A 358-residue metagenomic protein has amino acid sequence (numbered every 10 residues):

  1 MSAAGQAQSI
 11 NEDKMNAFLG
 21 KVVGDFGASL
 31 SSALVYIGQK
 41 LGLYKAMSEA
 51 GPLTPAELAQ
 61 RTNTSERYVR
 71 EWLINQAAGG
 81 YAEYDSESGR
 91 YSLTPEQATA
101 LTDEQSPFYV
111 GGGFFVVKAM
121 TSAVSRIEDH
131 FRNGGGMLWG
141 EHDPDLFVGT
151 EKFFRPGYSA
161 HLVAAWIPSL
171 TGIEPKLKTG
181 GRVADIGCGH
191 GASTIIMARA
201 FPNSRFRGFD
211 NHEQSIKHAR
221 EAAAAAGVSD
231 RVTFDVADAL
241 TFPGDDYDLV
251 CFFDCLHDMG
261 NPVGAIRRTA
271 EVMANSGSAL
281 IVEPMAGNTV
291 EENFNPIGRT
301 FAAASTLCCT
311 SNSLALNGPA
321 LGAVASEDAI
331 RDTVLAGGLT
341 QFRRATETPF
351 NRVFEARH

Functional and structural regions predicted by a protein language model:
D13, K21-K40, K45-A46, R70-G181: Conserved Class I S-adenosyl-L-methionine-dependent methyltransferase catalytic core
R182-A184, T194-L240: Class I SAM-dependent methyltransferase SAM/SAH-binding core
G187-G191: Class I SAM-dependent methyltransferase "Motif I" SAM/SAH-binding loop
A237-V250: A short acidic, Gly/Pro-enriched loop at the edge of an enzyme's catalytic core that lines a small-molecule cofactor
D248-P262: A short SAM/SAH-binding and catalytic strip from SAM-dependent methyltransferases
V263-N275: A short glycine-rich, Lys/Arg-flanked "PGG" loop and its adjoining helix->strand segment in the class I
V282-A336: C-terminal alpha-helical "lid/dimerization" subdomain adjacent to the S-adenosyl-L-methionine
G338-H358: Core SAM-dependent methyltransferase catalytic element
